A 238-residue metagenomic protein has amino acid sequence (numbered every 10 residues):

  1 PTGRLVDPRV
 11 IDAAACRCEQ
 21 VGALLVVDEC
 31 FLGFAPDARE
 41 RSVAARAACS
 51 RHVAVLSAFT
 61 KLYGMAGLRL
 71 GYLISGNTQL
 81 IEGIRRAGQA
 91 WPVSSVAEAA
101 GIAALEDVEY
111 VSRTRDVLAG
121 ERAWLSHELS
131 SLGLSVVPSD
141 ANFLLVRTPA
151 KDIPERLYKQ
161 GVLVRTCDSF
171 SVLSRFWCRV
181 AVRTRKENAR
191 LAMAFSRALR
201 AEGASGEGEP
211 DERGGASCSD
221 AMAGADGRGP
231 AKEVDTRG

Functional and structural regions predicted by a protein language model:
P1-L25, E29-L62: Active-site pre-lysine segment of PLP-dependent enzymes
E19, S130, Y158: Anion (oxyanion) recognition and catalysis
H52-V137: PLP-dependent aminotransferase class I/II
S75, V146-P149, V182-T184: Short beta-strand-to-loop capping motifs
A123-R147, D168-R175: Conserved small-domain helix->loop->beta segment predominantly found in fold-type I
K159-Q160, S169-G238: PLP-dependent enzyme catalytic core of the Aspartate aminotransferase-like
